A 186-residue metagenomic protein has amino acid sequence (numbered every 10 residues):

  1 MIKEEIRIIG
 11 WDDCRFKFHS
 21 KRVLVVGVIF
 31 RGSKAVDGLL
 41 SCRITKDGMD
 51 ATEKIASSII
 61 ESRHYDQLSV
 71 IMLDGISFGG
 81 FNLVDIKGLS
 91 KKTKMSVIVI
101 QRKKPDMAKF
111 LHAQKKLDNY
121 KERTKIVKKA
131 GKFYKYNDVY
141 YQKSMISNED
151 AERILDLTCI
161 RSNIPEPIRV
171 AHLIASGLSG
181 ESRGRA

Functional and structural regions predicted by a protein language model:
I2-F18: Two-metal-ion RNase H-like nuclease active-site motif
K3, R22, K46, D50-K54 (+5 more regions): Conserved active-site and cofactor/substrate-binding residues in soluble primary-metabolism enzymes
W11-D12, S69-G75, I98-Q101: Short glycine-rich or small-residue beta-strand-to-loop segments that form or flank ligand, phosphate, metal/Fe-S
C14-F18, G75-V84, K103-D106, I146: Gly/Ser/Thr-rich loops at beta-strand to alpha-helix junctions that form or flank small-molecule/cofactor-binding
K17-S20, G184-A186: Accessory terminal and edge-of-domain segments that mediate assembly/interaction and cofactor placement around
R22-F78: A glycine-rich, hydrophobic loop/mini-helix early in the fold
I86-Q142: Long, charge-dense
N148-A186: Charge-patterned, long linear interaction tracts outside catalytic cores
